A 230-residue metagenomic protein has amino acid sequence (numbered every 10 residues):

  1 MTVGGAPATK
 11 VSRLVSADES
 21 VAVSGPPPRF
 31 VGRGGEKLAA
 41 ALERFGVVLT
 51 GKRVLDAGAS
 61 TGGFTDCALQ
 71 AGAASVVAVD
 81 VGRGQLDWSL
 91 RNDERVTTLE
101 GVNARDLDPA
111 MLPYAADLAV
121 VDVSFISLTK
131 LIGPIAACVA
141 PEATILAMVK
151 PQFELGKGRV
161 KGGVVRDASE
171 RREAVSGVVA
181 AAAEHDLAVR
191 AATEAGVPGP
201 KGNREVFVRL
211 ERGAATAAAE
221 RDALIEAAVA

Functional and structural regions predicted by a protein language model:
M1-V48: S4-like RNA-binding module at protein N-termini
L49-S60: Conserved class I S-adenosyl-L-methionine
G62-G63, G84: Glycine-rich SAM-binding Motif I of class I
C67-S75: Conserved S-adenosyl-L-methionine
A74-K130: S-adenosyl-L-methionine
T129-L146: A short glycine-rich, Lys/Arg-flanked "PGG" loop and its adjoining helix->strand segment in the class I
P151-D167: Short, glycine-/aromatic-enriched active-site segment of Class I SAM-dependent methyltransferases
R204, R209-A230: Flexible, glycine-/basic-rich loop-and-beta segments that form/coincide with the SAM-dependent methyltransferase
